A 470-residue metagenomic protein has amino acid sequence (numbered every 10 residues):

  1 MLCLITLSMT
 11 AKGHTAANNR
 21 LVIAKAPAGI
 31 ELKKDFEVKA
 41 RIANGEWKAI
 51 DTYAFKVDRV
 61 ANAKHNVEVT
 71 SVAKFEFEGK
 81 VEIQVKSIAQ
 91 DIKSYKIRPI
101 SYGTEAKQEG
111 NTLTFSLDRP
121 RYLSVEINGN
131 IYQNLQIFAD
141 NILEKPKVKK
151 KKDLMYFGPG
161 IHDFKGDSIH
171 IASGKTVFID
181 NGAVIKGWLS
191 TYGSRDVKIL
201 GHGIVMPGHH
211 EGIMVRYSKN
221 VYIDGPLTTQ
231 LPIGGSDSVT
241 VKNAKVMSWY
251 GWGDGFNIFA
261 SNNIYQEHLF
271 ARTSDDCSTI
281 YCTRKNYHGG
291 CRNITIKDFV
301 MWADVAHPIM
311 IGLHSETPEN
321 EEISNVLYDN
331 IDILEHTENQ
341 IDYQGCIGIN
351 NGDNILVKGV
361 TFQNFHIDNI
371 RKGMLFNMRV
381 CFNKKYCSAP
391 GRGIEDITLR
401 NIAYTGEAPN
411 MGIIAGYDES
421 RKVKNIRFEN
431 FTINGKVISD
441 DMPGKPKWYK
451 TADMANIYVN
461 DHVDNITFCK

Functional and structural regions predicted by a protein language model:
M1-T15: Bacterial Sec-dependent N-terminal signal peptides
A11-S173, V184-K186, S190-D196, P207-H209 (+2 more regions): Extracellular "leader-to-stem" segments immediately downstream of a signal peptide or signal-anchor in secreted/lumenal
A24, L32-D35, K39-G45, D224-T240 (+1 more regions): Aromatic- and glycine-enriched pocket-lining scaffold segments that form the walls of small-molecule binding clefts
G79, R119-L123, K219, N262 (+1 more regions): Short tyrosine-centred short linear motifs in exposed loops/low-complexity segments
F115-L117, H162-T176, V184-L200, M206-Y222 (+6 more regions): Extracellular beta-strand-rich solenoid/capping regions of secreted or surface-exposed proteins that bind or remodel
G174-T176, N181, R195-V205, K219-T229 (+7 more regions): Right-handed parallel beta-helix
M206-M214, T228-Q230, Y250-N257, T273-Y287 (+4 more regions): Extracellular beta-strand/beta-solenoid scaffold signature
T337-K470: Extracellular beta-rich repeat passengers
